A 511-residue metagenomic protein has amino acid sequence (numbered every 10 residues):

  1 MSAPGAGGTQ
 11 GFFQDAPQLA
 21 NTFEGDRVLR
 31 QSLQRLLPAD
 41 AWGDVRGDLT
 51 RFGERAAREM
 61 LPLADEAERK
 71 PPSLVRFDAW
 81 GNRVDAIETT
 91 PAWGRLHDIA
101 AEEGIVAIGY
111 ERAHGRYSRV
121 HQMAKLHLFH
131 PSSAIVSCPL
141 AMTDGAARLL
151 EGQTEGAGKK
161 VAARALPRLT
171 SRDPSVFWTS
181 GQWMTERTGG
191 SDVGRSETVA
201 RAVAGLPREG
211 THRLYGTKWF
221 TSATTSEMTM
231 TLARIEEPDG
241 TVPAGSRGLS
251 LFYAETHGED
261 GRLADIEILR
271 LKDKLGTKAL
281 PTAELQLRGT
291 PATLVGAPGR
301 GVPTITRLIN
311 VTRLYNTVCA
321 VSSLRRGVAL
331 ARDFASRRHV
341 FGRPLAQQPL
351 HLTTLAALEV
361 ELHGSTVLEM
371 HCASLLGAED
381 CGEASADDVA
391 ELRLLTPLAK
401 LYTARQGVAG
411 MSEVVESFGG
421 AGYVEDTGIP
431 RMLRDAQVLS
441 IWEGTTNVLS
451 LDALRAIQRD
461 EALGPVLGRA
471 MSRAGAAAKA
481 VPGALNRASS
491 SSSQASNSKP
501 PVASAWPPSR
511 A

Functional and structural regions predicted by a protein language model:
M1-G115: Extended, charge-enriched "interface" segments that sit outside catalytic cores
P4-G8, E24, G43-G47, R51-R58 (+1 more regions): Alpha-helix capping/hinge segments and adjacent helical runs
R83-P167, S171-V176, S222-A223, W442: Internal helix-loop-helix
H114, E259-D265, L269, K274 (+3 more regions): A glycine-rich, basic-preceded beta-loop-alpha segment at the flavin cofactor/substrate interface of flavin-utilizing
E155-V203, P207-G210, M370-V389, T396 (+1 more regions): Internal maturation/activation junctions in enzymes
T211-L263: A short core secondary-structure module
T277-T306, G420-T446: Flexible glycine/proline-rich, aromatic-decorated loop/lid segments
R313-C381, G464-S489, S498, V502-A511: Extended amphipathic alpha-helical segments enriched in small hydrophobics
